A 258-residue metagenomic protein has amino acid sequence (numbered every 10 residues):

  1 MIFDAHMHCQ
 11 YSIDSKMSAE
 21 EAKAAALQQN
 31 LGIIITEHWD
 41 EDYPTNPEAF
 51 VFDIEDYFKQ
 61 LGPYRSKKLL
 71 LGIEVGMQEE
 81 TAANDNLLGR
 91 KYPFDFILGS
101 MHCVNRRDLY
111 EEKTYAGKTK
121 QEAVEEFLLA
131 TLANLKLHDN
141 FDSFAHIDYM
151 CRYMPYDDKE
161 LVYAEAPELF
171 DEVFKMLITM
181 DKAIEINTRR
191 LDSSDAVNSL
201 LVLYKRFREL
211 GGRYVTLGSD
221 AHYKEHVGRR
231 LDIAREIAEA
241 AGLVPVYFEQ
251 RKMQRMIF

Functional and structural regions predicted by a protein language model:
M1-E79, K91-D95, Y153-A164, G218 (+3 more regions): An N-terminally biased module of ancient metal coordination in phosphate/nucleic-acid-related enzymes
A25, P63, A133, M176 (+2 more regions): Alpha-helical scaffold elements within enzyme catalytic domains, especially in hydrolases
I34-I35, L98, A145, E185 (+1 more regions): Conserved beta-strand positions in the central sheet of alpha/beta enzyme cores
H38-W39, H102, Y149, R189: Flexible loop residues that form catalytic and substrate-binding hotspots at small-molecule/glycan-binding clefts
P47-T179: Extended substrate/RNA-proximal surfaces in nucleic-acid metabolism proteins
N140, F248-F258: A cross-taxonomic marker for long C-terminal extensions/tails that follow the last structured domain
A164-V227: Active-site-adjacent C-terminal substructures of enzyme catalytic domains
